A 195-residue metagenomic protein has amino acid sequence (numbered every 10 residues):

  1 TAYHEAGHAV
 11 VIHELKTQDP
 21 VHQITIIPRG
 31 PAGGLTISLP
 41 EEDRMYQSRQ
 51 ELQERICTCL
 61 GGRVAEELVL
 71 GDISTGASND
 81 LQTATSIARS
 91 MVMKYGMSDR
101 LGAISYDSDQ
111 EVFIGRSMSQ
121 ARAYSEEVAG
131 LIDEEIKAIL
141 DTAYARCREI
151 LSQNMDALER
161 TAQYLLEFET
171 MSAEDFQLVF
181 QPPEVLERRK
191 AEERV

Functional and structural regions predicted by a protein language model:
T1-V195: Soluble catalytic regions of large protease machineries
